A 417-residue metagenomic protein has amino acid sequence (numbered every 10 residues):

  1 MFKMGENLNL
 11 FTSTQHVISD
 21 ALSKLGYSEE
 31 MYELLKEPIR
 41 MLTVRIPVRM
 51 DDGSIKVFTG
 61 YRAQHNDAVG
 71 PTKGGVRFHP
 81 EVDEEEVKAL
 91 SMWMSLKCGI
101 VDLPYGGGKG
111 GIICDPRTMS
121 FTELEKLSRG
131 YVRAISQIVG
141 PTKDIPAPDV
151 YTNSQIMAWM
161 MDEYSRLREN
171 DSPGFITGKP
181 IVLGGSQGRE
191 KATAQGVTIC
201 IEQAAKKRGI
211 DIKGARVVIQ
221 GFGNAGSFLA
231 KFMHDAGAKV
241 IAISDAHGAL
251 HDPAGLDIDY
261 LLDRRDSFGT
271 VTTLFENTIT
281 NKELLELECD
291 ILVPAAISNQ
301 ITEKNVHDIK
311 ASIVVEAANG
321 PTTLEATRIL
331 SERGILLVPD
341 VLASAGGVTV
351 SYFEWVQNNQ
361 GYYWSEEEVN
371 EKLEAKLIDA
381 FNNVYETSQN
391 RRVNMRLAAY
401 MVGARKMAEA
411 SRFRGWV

Functional and structural regions predicted by a protein language model:
F2-N9, A204-A205, A311-V417: Adenosine-phosphate binding glycine-rich loop
F2-R45: Short, Gly/Pro- and small/polar-rich lid/capping loops
V44-D52, V57-P116: Glycine-rich, N-terminal phosphate-binding loop and its surrounding beta-alpha-beta segment
H79, G99-K213: Glycine/serine-rich phosphate-binding loop and adjoining beta1-alpha1 elements at the start of nucleotide-handling
A89, K143-A147, D171-I176, A242-D245 (+4 more regions): General beta-strand structural signal in soluble alpha/beta enzymes
G185-E286: Glycine-rich phosphate/diphosphate-binding loop of Rossmann-like nucleotide-binding domains
G248-L337: Rossmann-like adenosine-cofactor binding region
